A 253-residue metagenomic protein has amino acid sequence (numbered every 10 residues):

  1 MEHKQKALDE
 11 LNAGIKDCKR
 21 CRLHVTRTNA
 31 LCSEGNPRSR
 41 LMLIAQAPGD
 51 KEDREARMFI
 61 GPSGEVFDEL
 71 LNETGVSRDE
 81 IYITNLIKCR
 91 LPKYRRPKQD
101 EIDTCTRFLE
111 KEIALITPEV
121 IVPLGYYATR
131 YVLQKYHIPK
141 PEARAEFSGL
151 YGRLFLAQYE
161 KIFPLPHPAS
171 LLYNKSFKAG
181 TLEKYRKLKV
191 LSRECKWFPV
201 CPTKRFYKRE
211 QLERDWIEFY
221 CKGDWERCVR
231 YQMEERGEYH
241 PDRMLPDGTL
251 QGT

Functional and structural regions predicted by a protein language model:
M1-K189: A polyanion-binding, active-site-adjacent surface
S192-T253: Cysteine-centered metal-binding/redox modules
